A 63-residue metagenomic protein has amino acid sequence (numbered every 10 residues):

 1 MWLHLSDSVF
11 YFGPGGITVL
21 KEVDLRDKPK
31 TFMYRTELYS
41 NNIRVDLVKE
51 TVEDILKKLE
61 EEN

Functional and structural regions predicted by a protein language model:
M1-V9, G15-N63: Acidic, Ser/Thr- and proline-rich intrinsically disordered linker/docking segments of eukaryotic scaffolds
